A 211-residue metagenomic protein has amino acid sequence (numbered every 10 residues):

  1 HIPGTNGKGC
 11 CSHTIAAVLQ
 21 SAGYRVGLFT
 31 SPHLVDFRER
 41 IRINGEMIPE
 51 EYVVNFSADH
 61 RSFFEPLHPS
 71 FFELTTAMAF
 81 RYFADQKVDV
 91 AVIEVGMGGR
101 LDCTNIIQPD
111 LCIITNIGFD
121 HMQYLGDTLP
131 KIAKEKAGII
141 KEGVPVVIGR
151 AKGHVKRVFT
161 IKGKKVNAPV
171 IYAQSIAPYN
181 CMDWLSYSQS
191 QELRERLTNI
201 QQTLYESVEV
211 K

Functional and structural regions predicted by a protein language model:
H1, F64-E65, G143-P145: A short, structure-level motif marking secondary-structure boundaries and short turns
H1-L34, E39, L111-I113: Walker A (P-loop) phosphate-binding motif
G4-T5, P69, I148-A151: A generic secondary-structure micro-motif detector that highlights 1-2 residue hydrophobic/ambivalent hotspots embedded
I15, A79, R157-F159: Aromatic/hydrophobic pocket-lining residues that form π-stacking "cages" and hydrophobic walls in ligand
V18, Y82, C103, G138 (+1 more regions): Hydrophobic/aromatic ligand-binding patch that stacks against planar heteroaromatic rings of cofactors or nucleotides
S21-I107, F119, Q123-L125, G153: ATP-dependent carboxylate-amine ligase catalytic core
L74, K87-E94, L111-V210: Acidic, Mg2+-coordinating active-site environments of NTP-dependent enzymes
